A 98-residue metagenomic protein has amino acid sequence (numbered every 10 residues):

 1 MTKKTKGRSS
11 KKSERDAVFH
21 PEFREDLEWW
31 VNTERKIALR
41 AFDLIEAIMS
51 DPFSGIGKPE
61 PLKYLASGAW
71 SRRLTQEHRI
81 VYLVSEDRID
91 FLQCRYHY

Functional and structural regions predicted by a protein language model:
M1-D16, R24-D43, I56, L62 (+2 more regions): Enriched for short, Lys/Arg-rich terminal
P21: Aromatic/basic micro-patches that form nucleic-acid/chromatin recognition or nuclease catalytic surfaces
S50-D51: Blade/loop signatures of beta-propeller domains
